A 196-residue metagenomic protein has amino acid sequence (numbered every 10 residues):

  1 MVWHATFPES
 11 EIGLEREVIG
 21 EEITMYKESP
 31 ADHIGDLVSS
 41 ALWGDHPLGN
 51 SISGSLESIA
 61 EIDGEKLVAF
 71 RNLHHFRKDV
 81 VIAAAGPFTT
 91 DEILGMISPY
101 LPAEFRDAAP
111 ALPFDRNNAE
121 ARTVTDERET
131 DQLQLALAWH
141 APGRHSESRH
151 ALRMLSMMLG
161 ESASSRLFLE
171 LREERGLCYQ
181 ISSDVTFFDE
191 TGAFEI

Functional and structural regions predicted by a protein language model:
M1-A109, T125, P142-G143, E173-I196: Charge-rich, well-structured scaffold segments of protease-associated domains
E17, R153-S156, L169, F194: Internal, well-ordered alpha-helical scaffold/interface segments that support domain packing or protein-protein contacts
A109-R166: His/Glu-based metal-binding/catalytic segments typifying zinc-dependent metallopeptidases
R166-E174: Short amphipathic alpha-helix segments
